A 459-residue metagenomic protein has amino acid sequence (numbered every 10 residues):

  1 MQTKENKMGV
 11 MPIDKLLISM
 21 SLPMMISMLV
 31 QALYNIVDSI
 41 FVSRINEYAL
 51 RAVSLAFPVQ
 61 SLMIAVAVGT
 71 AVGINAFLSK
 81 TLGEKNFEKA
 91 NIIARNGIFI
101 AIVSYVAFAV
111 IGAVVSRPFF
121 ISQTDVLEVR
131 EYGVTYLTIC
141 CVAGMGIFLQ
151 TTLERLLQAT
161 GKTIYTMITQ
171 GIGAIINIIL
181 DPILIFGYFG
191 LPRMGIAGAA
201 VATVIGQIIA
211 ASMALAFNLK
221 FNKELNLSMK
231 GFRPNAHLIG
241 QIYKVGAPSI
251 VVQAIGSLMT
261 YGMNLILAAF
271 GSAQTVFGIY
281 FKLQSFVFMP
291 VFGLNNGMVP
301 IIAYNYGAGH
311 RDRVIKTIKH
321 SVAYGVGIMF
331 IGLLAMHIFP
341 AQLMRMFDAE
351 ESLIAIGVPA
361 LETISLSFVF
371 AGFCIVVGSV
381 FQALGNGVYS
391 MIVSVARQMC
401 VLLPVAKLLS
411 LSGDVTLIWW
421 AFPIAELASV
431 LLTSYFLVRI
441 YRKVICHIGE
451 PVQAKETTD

Functional and structural regions predicted by a protein language model:
M1-S21, L78-M145, R193-A247, I302-S367 (+1 more regions): Short alpha-helical transmembrane segments in multi-pass integral membrane proteins
M8-I40, R44-I45, S61-G73, F77 (+6 more regions): N-terminal transmembrane alpha-helices
S19-D38, I139, G173, G206-A210 (+4 more regions): Transmembrane helical elements of multi-pass membrane transporters/channels
L29, L33-R51, F120-L127, I183-M194 (+5 more regions): Helix-terminus/linker motif at the lipid-water interface of multi-pass membrane proteins
L50-V114, I147-T166, V276-L334, I338-P340 (+1 more regions): Small-residue-rich hydrophobic transmembrane alpha-helices
L62-A65, N177-P182, A211-L215, F286-M289 (+3 more regions): Hydrophobic transmembrane alpha-helices of multi-pass small-molecule transporters
A71, N75, C140-Q158, T166-A174 (+6 more regions): Short runs within selected transmembrane alpha-helices of multi-pass transporters and secretion channels
G112, R155, D181, I185 (+7 more regions): Structural signal for membrane-spanning alpha-helices in multi-pass inner-membrane proteins, emphasizing helix cores
